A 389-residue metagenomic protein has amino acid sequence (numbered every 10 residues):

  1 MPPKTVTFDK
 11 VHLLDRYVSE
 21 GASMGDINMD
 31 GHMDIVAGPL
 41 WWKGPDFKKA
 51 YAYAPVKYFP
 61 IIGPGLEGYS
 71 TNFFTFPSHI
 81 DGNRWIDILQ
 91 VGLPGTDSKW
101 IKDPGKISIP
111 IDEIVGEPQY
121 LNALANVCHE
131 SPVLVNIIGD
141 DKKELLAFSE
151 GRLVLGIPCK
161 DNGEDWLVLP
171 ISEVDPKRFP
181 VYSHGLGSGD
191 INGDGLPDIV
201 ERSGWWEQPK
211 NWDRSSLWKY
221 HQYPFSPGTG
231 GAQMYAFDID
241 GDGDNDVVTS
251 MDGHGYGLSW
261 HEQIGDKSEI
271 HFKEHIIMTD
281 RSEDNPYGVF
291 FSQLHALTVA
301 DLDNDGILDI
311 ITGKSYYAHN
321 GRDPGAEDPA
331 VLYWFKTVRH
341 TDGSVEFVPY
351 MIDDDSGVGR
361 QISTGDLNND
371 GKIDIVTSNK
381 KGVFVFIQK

Functional and structural regions predicted by a protein language model:
M1-K389: Beta-propeller-forming repeat regions
